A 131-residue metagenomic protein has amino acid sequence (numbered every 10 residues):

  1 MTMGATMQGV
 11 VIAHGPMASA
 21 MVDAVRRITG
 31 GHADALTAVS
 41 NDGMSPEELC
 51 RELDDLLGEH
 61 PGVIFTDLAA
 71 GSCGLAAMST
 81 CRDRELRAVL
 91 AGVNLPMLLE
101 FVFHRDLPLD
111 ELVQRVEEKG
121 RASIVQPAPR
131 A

Functional and structural regions predicted by a protein language model:
T2-A131: N-terminal loops that bind phosphate or other acidic moieties and the adjacent beta-alpha structural core
